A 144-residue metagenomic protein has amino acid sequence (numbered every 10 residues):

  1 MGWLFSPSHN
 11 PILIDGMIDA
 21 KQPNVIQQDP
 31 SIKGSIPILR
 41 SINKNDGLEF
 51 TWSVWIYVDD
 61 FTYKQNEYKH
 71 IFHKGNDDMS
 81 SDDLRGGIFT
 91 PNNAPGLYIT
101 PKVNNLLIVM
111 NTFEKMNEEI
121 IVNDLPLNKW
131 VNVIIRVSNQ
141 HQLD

Functional and structural regions predicted by a protein language model:
M1-P7: C-terminal single-pass transmembrane alpha-helix
S8-K21, D29-T112, M116-N117, W130 (+1 more regions): Extracellular glycan-recognition modules
E119-I121: Short, solvent-exposed loop/turn positions at domain surfaces that link secondary-structure elements or cap domain
N123-P126: Short proline/glycine- and polar residue-rich coil/turn motifs
N132-D144: Carbohydrate-binding surfaces in secreted/extracellular proteins
